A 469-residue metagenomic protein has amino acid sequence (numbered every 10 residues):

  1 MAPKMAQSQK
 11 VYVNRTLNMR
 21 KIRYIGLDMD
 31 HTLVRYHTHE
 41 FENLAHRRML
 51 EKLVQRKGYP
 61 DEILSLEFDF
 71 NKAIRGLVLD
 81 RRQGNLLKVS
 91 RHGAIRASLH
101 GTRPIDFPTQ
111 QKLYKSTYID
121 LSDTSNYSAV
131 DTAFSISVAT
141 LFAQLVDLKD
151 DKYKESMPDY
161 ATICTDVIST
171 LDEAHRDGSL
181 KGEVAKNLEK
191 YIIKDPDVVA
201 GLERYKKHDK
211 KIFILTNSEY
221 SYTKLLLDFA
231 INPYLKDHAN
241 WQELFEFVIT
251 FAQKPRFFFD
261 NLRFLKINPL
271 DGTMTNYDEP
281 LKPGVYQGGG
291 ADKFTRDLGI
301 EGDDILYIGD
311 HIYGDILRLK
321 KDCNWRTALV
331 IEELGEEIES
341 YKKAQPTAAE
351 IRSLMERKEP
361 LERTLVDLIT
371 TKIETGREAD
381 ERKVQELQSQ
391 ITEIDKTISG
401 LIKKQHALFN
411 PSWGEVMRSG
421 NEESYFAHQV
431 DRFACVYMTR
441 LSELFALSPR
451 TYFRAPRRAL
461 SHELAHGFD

Functional and structural regions predicted by a protein language model:
M1-D469: HAD-like aspartate-dependent phosphatase fold
